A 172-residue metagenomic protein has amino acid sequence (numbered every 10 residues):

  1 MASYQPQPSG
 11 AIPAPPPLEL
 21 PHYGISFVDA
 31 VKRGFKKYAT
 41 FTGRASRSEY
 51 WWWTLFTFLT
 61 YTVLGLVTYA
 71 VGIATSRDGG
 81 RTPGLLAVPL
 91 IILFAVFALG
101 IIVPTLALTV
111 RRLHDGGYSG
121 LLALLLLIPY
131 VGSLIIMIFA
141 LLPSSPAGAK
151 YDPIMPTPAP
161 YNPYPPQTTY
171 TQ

Functional and structural regions predicted by a protein language model:
A2-F56, T105-L121, F139-Q172: Membrane-interface extramembranous regions at the lipid-water interface
E49, W53, A87, I91-A95 (+1 more regions): Residue-level signature of transmembrane alpha-helical entry/exit and packing/kink sites in multi-pass membrane
F56-V63, G132: Hydrophobic alpha-helical membrane-insertion segments
Y61-I102, L126, Q172: Membrane-helix interface segments in multi-pass membrane proteins
V63-A74, G100-V110, L134-S145: Structural signature of transmembrane alpha-helix termini at the membrane-water interface
L125-G132: Short hydrophobic membrane-inserting alpha-helices and related fusion/pore-forming segments
